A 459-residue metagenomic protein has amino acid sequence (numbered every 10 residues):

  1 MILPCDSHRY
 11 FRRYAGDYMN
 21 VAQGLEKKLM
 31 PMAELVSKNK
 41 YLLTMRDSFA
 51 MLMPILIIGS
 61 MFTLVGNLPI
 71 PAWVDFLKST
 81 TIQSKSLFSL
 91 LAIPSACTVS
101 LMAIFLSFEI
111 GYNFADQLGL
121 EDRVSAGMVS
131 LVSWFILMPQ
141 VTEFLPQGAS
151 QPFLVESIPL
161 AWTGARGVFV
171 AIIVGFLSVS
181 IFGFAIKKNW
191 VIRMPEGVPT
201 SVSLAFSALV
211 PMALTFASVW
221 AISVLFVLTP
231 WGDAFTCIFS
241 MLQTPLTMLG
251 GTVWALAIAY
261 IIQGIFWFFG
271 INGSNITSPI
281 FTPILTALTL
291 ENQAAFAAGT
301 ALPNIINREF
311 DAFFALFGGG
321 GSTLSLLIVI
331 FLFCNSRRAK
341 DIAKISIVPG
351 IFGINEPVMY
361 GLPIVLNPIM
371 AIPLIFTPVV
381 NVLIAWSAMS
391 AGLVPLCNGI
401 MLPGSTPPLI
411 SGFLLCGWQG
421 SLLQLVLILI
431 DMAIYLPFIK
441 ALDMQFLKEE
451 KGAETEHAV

Functional and structural regions predicted by a protein language model:
Y18-N39, K187-P195, L228-F235, G251: Short, membrane-interfacial amphipathic segments enriched in basic
N20-V36, P71, D75, S79-F88 (+3 more regions): Transmembrane alpha-helical segments and their short flanking loops that form helix-hairpins/helix-helix interfaces
E34, K38-I192, V365: Early transmembrane hairpin of solute transport permeases
K40, S48, P54, T63-A92 (+2 more regions): Helix-loop-helix hairpins and the membrane-proximal interhelical loops of multi-pass alpha-helical transport proteins
Y41, P195-S207, L242-L246, G361-P363 (+1 more regions): Membrane-interface segments at loop-to-transmembrane junctions
I58, A103, S107, G111 (+25 more regions): Alpha-helical transmembrane segments in multi-pass membrane proteins
L90-L106, G167-A171, M248-F269, P303-T323 (+1 more regions): Hydrophobic alpha-helical transmembrane segments
I104-I110, F114, M128, V132 (+2 more regions): Alpha-helical membrane segments and immediately flanking helix-loop junctions that form or couple to the substrate/ion
